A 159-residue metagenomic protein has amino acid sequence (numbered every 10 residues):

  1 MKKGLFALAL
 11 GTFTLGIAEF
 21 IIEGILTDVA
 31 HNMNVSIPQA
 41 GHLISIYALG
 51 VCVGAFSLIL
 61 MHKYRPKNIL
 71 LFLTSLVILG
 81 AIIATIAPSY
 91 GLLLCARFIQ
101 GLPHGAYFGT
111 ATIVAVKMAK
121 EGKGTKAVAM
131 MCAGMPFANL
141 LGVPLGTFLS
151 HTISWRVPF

Functional and structural regions predicted by a protein language model:
G4-I37, L58: Extracytoplasmic
N34, I86-L92: Helix-breaking motifs and short loop linkers at transmembrane-helix boundaries and internal kinks in secondary membrane
Y47-L49, P136-F137: Short hydrophobic/small-residue motifs within alpha-helical transmembrane segments of multi-pass transporter-like
G54-P66: Helix-to-loop junctions at the C-terminal end of transmembrane segments in multipass secondary transporters
I69-I82: Structural signature of the two symmetry-related core transmembrane helices
G80, G91-Q100: Paired small-residue
L92, M130-F159: Helix-loop-helix hairpin linking two adjacent transmembrane segments in secondary transporters
A96-G134: Cytoplasmic helix-loop-helix junction between adjacent transmembrane helices in 12-TM secondary transporters
